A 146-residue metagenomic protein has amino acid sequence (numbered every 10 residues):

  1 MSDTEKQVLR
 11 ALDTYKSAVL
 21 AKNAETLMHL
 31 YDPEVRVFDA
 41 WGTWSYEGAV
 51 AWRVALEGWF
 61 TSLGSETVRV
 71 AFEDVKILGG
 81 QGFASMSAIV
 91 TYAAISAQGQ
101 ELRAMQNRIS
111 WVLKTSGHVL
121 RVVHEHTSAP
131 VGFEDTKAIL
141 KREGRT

Functional and structural regions predicted by a protein language model:
S2-R10, K16-T26, R36-T146: A beta-strand edge to alpha-helix "cap/lid" segment located at domain peripheries
